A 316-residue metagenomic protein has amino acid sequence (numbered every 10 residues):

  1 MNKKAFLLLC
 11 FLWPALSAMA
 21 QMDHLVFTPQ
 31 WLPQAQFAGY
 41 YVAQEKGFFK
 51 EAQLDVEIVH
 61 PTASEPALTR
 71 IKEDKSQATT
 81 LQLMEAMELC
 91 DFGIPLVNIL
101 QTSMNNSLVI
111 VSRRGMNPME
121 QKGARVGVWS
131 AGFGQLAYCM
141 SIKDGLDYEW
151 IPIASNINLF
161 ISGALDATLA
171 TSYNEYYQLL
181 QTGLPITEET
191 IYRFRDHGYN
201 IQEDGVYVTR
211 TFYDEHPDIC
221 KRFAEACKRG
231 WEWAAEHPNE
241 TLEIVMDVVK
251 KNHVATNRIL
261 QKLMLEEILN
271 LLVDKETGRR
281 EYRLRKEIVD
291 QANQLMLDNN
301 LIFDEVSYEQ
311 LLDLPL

Functional and structural regions predicted by a protein language model:
K4-L16: Sec-dependent N-terminal signal peptides
Q21-I153, L159-S162, D166-A170: Short, glycine-/small- and polar/acidic-enriched structural segments that line small-molecule recognition paths
P29, P33-Q34, H60-S64, T79 (+9 more regions): Solvent-exposed, acidic/flexible segments
E51, G123, F194-Y199, L272-L284: Short, solvent-exposed loop/beta-turn-alpha elements that line the ligand-binding surface or hinge of extracytoplasmic
M84-E85, S155-L159, L165-V254: Pocket-lining segment of extracytoplasmic ligand-binding domains
D147-W150, I186-T190, K251-E266, F303-Q310: Short, surface-exposed acidic
E215-N299: Secondary-structure end/capping motifs
A292-L316: Hinge/cleft segment of the Venus flytrap/periplasmic-binding protein
